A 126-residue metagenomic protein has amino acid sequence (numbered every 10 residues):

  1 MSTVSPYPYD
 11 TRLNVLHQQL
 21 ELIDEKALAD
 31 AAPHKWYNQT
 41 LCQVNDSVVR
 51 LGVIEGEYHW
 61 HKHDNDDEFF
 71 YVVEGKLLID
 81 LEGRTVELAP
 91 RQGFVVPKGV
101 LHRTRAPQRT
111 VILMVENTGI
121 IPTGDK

Functional and structural regions predicted by a protein language model:
M1-R50: A short, N-terminal "cap"/entry segment at the start of jelly-roll beta-barrel domains of the cupin/DSBH fold
H34-K35, V48-D64: Conserved short histidine dyad/triad with adjacent acidic residue
Y37, S47, G56, R84 (+3 more regions): A generic "binding-loop/recognition-motif" signal
N45, V73-E74, A89-P90, Q108 (+1 more regions): A cytosolic small-molecule/anion-sensing beta-strand core signal
V49, Y58-W60, G75-D80, G93 (+1 more regions): Short beta-strand segments in beta-sandwich/barrel cores
V53-E55, H63-D80, V115: Short, conserved beta-strand element in jelly-roll/cupin
E82-K98: Short acidic-glycine-tyrosine-enriched beta hairpin
K98-D125: Ligand-binding loop in jelly-roll beta-barrel domains
